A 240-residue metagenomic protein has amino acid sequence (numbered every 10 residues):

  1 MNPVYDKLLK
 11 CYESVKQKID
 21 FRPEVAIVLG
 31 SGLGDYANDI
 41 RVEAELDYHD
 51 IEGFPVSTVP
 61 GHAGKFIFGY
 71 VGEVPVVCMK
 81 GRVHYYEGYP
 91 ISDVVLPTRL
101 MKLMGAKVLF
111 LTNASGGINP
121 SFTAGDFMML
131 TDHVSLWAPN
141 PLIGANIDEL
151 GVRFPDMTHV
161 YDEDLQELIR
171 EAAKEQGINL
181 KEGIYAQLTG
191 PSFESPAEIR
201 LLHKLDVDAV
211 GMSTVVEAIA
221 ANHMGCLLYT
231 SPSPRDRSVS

Functional and structural regions predicted by a protein language model:
N2-M157: Metabolite-binding pocket within alpha/beta catalytic cores that recognizes anionic/polar moieties
S14, K18, D164, L168-I178: Generic non-transmembrane alpha-helical segments
P75, K107-V108, N179, D208 (+1 more regions): Residue-level detector of anion-binding/catalytic polar loops
L150-Y161, A173, Q187-T189, I199: Polyanion-binding loop/helix "lid" in catalytic or ligand-binding cores
E175-D206: Active-site/ligand-binding-proximal alpha/beta "capping" segment
P196-H203, V207-L228: A C-terminal functional module that forms or caps the active site or interfaces directly with catalytic machinery
Y229-D236: Conserved small/polar residues in nucleotide/adenosyl-binding loops
